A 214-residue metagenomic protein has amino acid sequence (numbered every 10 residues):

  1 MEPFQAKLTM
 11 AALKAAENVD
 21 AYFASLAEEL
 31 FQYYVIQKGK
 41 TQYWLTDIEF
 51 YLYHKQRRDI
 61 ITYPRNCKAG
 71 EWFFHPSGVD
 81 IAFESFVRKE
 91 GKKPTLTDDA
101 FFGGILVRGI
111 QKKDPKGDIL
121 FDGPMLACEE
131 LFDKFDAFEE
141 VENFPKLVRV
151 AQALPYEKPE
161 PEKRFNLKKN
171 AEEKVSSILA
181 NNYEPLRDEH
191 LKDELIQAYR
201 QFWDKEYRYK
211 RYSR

Functional and structural regions predicted by a protein language model:
M1-R214: A cross-family signal for N-terminal binding/gating loops and helix N-caps that shape access to the active site
